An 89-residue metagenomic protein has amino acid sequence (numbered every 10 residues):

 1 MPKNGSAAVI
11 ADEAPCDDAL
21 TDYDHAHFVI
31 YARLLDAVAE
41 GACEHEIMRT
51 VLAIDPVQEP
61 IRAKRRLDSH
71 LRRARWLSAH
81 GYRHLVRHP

Functional and structural regions predicted by a protein language model:
M1-D18: Basic, low-complexity segments
P2-N4, V38, A42: C-terminal accessory regions
E13, R49-R62: Short helix/strand-capping connector loops at secondary-structure junctions
D18-D24: A detector for short, charged/polar N-terminal pre-domain segments
D24-E40: Short, amphipathic alpha-helical "recognition" segments used to contact nucleic acids or chromatin
R33, V57-H80: Major-groove recognition helix of helix-turn-helix-like DNA-binding domains
E40-T50: Short, charged amphipathic recognition helices of the HTH superfamily and cognate SANT/SANTA-like modules
V86-P89: Long, charge-rich, low-complexity intrinsically disordered regions
